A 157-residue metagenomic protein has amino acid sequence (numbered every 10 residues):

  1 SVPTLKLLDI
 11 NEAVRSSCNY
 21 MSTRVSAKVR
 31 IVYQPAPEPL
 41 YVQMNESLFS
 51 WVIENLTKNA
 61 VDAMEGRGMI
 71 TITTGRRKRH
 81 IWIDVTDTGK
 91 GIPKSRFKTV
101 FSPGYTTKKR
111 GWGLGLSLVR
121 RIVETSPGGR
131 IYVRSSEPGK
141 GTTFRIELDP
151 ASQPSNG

Functional and structural regions predicted by a protein language model:
T4-C18: A conserved beta-strand-to-alpha-helix junction within the catalytic ATP-binding
R24-Y33, G66-G68: Short conserved segments within the C-terminal catalytic ATPase subdomain
K28-L40, R77: Conserved catalytic submotifs in the C-terminal HATPase_c
R67-R79: Short beta-strand/loop element within the Bergerat-fold HATPase_c
I92-P103: Short conserved segment of the HATPase_c
G115, V119: Short alpha-helical Gxxx[C/S/T] motif in the catalytic ATP-binding
V123-E124: Detector for a conserved hydrophobic position within an alpha-helical segment of the HATPase_c
P127-S135: Glycine-rich ATP-binding loops of the HATPase_c
